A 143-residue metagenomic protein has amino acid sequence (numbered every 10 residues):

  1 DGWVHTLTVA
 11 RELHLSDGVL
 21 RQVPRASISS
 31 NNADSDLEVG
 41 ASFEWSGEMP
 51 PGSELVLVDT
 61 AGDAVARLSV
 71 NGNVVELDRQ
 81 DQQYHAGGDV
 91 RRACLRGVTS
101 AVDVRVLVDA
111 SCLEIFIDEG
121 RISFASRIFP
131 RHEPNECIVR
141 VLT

Functional and structural regions predicted by a protein language model:
D1-T143: Beta-rich accessory regions
